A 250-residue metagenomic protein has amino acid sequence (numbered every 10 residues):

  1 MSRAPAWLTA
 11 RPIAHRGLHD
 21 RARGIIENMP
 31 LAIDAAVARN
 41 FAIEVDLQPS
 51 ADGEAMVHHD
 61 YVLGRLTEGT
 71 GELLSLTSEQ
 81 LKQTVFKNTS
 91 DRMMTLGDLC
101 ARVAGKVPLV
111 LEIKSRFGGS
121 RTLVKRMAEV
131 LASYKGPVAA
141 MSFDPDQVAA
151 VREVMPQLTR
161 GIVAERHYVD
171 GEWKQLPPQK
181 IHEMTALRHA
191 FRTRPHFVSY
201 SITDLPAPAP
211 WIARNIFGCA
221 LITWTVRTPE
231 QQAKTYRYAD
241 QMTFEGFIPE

Functional and structural regions predicted by a protein language model:
M1-E250: Phosphate-group recognition and catalysis centered on beta-loop-alpha active-site segments
